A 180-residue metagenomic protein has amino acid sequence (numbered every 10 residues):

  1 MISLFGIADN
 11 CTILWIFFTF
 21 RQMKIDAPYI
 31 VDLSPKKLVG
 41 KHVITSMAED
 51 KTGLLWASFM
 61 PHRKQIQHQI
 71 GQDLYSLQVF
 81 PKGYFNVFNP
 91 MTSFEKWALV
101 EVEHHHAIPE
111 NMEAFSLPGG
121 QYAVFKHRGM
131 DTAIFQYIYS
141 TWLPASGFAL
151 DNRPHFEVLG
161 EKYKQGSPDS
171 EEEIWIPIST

Functional and structural regions predicted by a protein language model:
S3-T180: A solvent-exposed interaction/effector surface
